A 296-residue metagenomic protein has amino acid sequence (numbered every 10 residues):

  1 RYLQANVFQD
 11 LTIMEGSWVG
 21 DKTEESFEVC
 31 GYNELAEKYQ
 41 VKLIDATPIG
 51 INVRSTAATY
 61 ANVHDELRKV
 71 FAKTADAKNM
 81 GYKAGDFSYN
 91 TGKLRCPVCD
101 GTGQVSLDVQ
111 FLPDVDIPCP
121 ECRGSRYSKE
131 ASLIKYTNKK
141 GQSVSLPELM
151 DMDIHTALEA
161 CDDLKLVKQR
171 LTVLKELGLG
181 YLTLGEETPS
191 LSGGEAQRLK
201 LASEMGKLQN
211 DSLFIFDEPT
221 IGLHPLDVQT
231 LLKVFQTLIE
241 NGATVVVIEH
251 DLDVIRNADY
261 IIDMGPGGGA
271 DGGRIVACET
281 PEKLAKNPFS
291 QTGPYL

Functional and structural regions predicted by a protein language model:
R1-L296: Conserved phosphate-binding elements of NTP-dependent enzyme cores
